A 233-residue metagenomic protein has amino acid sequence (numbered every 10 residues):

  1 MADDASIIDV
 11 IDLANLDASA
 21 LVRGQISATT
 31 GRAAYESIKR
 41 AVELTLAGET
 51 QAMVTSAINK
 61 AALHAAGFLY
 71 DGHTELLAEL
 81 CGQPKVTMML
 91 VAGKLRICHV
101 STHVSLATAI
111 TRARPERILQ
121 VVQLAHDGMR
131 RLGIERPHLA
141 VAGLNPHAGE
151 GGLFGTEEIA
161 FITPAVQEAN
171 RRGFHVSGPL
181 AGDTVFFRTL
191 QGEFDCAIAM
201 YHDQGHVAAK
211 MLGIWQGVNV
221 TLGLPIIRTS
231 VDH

Functional and structural regions predicted by a protein language model:
M1, T74-P84: A glycine-rich helix N-cap at a beta->alpha junction
M1-H73, E116-M200, Q204-V218, G223-H233: Contiguous, glycine/small-aliphatic-enriched amphipathic segments in soluble metabolic enzymes
L63, G82, T102-S105, T111 (+1 more regions): A broad detector of the eukaryotic-type serine/threonine protein kinase catalytic domain
L80-L95, L224-H233: Short, flexible loop segments at boundaries between secondary-structure elements
L90-Q120: Ligand-binding beta-strand-loop-alpha-helix segment within the catalytic cores of soluble metabolic enzymes
